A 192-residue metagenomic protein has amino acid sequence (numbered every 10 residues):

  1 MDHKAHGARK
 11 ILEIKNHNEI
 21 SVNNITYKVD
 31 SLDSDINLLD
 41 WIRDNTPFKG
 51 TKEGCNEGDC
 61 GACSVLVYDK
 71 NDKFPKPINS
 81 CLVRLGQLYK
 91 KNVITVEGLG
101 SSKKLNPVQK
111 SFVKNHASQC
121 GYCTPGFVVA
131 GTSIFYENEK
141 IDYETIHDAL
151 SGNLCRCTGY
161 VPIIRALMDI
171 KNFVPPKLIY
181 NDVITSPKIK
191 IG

Functional and structural regions predicted by a protein language model:
M1-G192: Signature of N-terminal electron-transfer/Fe-S-associated modules in redox systems
